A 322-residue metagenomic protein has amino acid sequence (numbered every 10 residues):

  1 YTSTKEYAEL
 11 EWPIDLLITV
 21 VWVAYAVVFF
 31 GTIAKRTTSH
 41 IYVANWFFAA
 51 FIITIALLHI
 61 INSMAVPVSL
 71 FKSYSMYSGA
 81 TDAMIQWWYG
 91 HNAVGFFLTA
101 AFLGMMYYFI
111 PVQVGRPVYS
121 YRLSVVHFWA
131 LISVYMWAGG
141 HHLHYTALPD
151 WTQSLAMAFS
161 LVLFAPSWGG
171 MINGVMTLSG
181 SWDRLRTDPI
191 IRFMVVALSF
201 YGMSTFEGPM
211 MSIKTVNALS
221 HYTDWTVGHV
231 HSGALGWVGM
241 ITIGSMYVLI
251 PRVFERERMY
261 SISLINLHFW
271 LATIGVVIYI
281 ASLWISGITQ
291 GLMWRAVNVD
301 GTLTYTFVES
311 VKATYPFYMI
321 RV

Functional and structural regions predicted by a protein language model:
Y1, W12-I33, N45-L70, W87-Q113 (+5 more regions): Hydrophobic cores of alpha-helical transmembrane segments in multi-pass integral membrane proteins
E6-E9, S73-S78: Surface-exposed loop and adjacent secondary-structure segments within mature catalytic domains
M76-W88, Y222, E309-S310: Juxtamembrane membrane-water interface segments that cap and precede transmembrane helices
L185-T187, I191: Long, amphipathic alpha-helical stalk/connector segments used for oligomerization, subunit docking, or mechanical
N217-T226: Flexible, glycine/threonine-enriched loop-and-boundary segments that flank and lead into catalytic domains of large
M259-Y260: Surface-exposed, interaction-prone regions used to assemble/regulate multi-protein complexes
